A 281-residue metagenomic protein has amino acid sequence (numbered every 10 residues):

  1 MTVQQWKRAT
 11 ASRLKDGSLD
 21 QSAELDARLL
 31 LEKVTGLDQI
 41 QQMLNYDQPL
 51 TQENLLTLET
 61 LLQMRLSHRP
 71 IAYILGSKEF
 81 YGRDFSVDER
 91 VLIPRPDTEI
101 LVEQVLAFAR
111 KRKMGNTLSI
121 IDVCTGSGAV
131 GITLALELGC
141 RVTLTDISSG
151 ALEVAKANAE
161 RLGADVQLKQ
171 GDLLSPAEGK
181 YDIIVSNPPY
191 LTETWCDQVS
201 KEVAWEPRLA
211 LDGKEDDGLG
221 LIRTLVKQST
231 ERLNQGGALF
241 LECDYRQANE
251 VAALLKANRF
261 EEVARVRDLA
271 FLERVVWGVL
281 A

Functional and structural regions predicted by a protein language model:
M1-M43, Q48: Non-catalytic accessory regions of SAM-dependent methyltransferases
L14, A109, A159, S229 (+1 more regions): Conserved hydrophobic residues forming the short capping helix/wall of the S-adenosyl-L-methionine
L30, H68, T98, V130 (+5 more regions): Residue-level signal for inorganic ion chemistry
L31-F108: Conserved AdoMet
I100-D197, E202, T224: Conserved SAM/SAH cofactor-binding pocket of Class I
S149-A151, S200-N234, A238, D244-R246: Glycine-rich S-adenosyl-L-methionine
T224, C243-N258: Short alpha-helix
A252, K256-A281: Core SAM-dependent methyltransferase catalytic element
